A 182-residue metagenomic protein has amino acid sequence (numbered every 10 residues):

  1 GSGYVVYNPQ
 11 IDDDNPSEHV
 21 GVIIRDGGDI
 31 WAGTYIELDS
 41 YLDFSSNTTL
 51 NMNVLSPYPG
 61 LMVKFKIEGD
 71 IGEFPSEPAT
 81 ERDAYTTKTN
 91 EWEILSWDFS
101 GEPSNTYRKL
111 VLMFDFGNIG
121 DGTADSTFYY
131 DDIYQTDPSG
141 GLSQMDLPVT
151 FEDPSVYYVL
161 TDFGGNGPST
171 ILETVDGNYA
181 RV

Functional and structural regions predicted by a protein language model:
G1-V182: Beta-rich carbohydrate-recognition modules and glycan-binding surfaces
